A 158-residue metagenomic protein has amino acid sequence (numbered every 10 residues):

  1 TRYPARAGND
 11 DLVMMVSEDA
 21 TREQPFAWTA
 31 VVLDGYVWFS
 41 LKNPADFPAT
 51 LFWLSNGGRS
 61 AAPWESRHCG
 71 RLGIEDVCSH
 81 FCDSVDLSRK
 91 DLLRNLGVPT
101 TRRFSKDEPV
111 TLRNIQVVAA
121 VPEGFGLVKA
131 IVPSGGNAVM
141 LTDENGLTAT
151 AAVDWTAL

Functional and structural regions predicted by a protein language model:
T1-R103, P109: A contiguous, surface-exposed recognition patch within enzymatic or periplasmic domains that forms
V31, N114-Q116, V139-M140: Generic low-polarity alpha-helical segments
G58-R59, T100-S105, I131-V132, V139-D143: Short, surface-exposed, polar/charged, turn-prone segments marking secondary-structure boundaries
D107-P122: Short, hydrophobic/aromatic-enriched beta-strand segments in well-ordered soluble domains
A120-L158: Terminal connector regions
